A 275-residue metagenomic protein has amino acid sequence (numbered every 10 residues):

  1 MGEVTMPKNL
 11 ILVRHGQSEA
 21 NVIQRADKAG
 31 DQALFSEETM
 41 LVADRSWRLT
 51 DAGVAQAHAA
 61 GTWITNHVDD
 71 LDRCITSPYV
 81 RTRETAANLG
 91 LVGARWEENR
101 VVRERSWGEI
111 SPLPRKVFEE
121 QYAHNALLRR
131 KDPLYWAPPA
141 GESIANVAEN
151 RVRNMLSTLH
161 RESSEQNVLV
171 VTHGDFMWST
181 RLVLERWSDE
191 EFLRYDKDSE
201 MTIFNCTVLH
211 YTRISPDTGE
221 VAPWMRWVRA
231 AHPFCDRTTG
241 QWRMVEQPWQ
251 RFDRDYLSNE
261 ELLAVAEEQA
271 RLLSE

Functional and structural regions predicted by a protein language model:
G2-N9, E19, I23, R105-V117 (+2 more regions): Acidic, low-complexity terminal tails and accessory targeting/binding regions of phosphate-metabolizing enzymes
P7-G16, V170: Short, hydrophobic/glycine-enriched beta-strand segments
L10-I11, S18-A20, R25, A52-L127 (+3 more regions): Phosphate-coordination/substrate-recognition cap region in phosphate-metabolizing enzymes
A26-A43: A solvent-exposed, charged loop/short amphipathic helix patch at secondary-structure junctions
T39-R48, A126-N146, R251-D253: Short glycine/proline- and acidic residue-enriched helix-loop micro-motifs that form flexible lids or anion-recognition
H58-T65, A148, V152-H160: Generic structural signal for well-ordered alpha-helical scaffold segments
H67-D70, L159-Q166: Glycine-rich phosphate-binding loop signature in dinucleotide/nucleotide-binding domains
G174-W178: GST superfamily/GST-like fold recognition
